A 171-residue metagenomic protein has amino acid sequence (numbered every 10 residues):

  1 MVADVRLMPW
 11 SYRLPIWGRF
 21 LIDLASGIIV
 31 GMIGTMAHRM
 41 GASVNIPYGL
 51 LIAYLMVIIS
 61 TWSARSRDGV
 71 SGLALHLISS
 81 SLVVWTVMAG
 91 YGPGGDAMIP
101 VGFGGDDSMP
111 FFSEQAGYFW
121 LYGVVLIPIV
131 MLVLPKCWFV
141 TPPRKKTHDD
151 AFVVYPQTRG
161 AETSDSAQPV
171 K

Functional and structural regions predicted by a protein language model:
M1-M32: Alpha-helical transmembrane segments and their cytosolic membrane-interface
L21, I29-A42, L134-W138: Transmembrane helix-loop junctions in multi-pass membrane proteins
M32-L50, T86-W120: Membrane interfacial helix motifs at helix-loop boundaries and amphipathic/re-entrant anchors
Y54-S71: Canonical alpha-helical transmembrane segments
G72-W85: Central hydrophobic cores of alpha-helical transmembrane segments in multi-pass integral membrane proteins
F119-D150: Membrane-water interface at the C-terminal end of transmembrane alpha helices
W138-K171: Short, highly charged, low-complexity non-transmembrane loops/tails of multi-pass membrane proteins
